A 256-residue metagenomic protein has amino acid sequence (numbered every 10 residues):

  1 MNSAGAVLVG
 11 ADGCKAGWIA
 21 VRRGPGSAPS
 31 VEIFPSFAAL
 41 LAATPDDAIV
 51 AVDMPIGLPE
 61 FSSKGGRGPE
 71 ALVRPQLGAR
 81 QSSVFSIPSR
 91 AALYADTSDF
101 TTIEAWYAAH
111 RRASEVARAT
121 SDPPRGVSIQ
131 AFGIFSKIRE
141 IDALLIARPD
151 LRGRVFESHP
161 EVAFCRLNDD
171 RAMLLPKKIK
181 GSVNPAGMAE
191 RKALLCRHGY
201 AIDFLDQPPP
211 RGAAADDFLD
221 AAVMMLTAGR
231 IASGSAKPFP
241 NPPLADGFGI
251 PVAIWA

Functional and structural regions predicted by a protein language model:
N2-L8, G13-A256: RNase H-like (RuvC/DEDD) metal-dependent nuclease/polynucleotide-processing core
